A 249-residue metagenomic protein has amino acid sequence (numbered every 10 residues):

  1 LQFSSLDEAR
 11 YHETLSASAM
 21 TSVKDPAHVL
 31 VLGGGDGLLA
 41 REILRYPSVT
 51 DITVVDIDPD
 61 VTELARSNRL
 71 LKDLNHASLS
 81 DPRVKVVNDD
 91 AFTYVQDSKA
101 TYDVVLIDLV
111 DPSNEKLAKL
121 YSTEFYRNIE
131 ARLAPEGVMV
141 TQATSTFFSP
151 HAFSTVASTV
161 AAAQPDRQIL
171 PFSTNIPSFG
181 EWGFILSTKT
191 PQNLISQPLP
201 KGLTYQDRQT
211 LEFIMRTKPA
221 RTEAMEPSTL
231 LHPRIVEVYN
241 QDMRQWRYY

Functional and structural regions predicted by a protein language model:
L1, T141-Q142: Acidic/histidine-rich, surface-exposed loop or edge segments in extracytoplasmic proteins
L1-D7, Y11, R167-Y249: Soluble small-group transferase modules, centered on the S-adenosyl donor enzyme superfamily
A9-T141, F147-V156, A161, S178: The AdoMet/dcAdoMet-binding core of the Class I SAM-like
